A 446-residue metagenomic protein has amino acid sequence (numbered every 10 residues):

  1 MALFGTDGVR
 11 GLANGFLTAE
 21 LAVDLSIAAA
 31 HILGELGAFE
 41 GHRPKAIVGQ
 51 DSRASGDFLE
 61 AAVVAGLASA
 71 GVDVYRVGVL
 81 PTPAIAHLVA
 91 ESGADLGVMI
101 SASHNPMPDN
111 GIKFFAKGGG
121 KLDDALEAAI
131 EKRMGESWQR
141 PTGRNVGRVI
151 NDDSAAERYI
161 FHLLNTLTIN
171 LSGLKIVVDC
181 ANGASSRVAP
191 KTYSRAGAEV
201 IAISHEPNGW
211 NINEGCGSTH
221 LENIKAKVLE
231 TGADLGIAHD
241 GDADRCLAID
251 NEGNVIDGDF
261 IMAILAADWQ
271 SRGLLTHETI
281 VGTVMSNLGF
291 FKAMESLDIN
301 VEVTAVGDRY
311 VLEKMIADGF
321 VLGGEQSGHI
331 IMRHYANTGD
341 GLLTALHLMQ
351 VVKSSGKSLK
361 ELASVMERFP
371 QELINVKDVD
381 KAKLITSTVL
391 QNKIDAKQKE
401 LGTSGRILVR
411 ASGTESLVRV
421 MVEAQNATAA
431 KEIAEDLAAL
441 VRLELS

Functional and structural regions predicted by a protein language model:
M1-A65, S69-A70, L96, V149-K175: An N-terminal, well-structured beta->alpha segment
F4-G5, V48, V74-V79, M99-I100 (+8 more regions): General beta-strand structural signal in soluble alpha/beta enzymes
L12, N110-T231: Gly/Ser/Thr-enriched, mixed-charge loops and adjacent short helices that form phosphate/oxyanion-binding elements
E35, F39, K45-D109, K191-I249: N-terminal small/polar loop signature for handling phosphorylated ligands or for N-terminal nucleophile
I47, L235, R272-S446: Phosphate-binding and adjacent anionic-ligand microenvironments
K121-D123, A202-I203, N254-G273, G341-Q350 (+2 more regions): Gly/Ser/Thr-rich active-site loops/lids in small-molecule metabolic enzymes that frequently grip phosphoryl groups
A128-I160, N165, N251-G324, I331: Proline/glycine-rich low-complexity loops and linkers
